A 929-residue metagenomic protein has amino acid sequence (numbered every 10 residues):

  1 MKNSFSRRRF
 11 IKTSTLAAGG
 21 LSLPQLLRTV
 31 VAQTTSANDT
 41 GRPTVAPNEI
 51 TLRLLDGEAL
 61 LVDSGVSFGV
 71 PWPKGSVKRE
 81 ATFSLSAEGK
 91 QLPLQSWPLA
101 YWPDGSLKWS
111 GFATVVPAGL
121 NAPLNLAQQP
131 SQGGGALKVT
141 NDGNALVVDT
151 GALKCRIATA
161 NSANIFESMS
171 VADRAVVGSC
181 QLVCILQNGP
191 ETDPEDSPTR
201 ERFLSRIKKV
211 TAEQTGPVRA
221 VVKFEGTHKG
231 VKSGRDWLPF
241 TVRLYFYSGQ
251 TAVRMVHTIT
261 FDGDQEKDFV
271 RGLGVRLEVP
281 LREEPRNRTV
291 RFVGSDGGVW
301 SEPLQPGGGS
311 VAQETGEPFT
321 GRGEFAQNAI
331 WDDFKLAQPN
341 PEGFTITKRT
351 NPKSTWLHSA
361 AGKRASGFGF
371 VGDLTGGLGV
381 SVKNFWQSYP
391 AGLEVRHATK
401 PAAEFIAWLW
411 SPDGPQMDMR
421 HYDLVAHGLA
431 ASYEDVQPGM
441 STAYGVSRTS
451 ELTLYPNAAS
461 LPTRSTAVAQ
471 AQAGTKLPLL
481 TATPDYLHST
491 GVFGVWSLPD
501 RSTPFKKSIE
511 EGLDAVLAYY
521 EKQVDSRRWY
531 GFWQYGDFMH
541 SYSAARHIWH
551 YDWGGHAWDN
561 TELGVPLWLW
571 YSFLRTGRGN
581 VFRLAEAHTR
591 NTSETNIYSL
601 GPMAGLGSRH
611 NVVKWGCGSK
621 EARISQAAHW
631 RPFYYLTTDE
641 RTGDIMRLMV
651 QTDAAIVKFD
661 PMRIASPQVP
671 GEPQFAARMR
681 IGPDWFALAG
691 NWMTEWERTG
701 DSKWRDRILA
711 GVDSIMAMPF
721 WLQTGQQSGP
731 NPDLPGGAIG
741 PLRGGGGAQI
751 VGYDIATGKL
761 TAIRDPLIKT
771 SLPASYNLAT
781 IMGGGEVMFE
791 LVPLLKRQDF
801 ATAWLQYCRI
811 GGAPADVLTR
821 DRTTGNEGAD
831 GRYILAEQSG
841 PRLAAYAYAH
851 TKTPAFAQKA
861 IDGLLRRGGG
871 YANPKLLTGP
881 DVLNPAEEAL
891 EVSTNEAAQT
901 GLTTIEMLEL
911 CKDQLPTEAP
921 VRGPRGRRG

Functional and structural regions predicted by a protein language model:
R9-V31: N-terminal export signals
Q25-T51: C-terminal segment of N-terminal export signals and the immediately downstream linker at the start of the mature
D56-R79, V270-V279: Surface-exposed beta-strand/loop patches in extracellular or lumenal glycoproteins
S86-S110, M419-A431: Solvent-exposed beta-strand/loop surfaces of large extracellular or lumenal domains
G133-S162, D296-E302, G309, P462-Y571 (+3 more regions): An acidic-aromatic substrate-binding cleft motif
A145-Y486, Y535-A545, H556-N560, G618-E621 (+1 more regions): Beta-strand/loop-rich accessory regions of lumenal/periplasmic or secreted enzymes, predominantly carbohydrate-active
T463-A473, T694-W721, G725-G929: Terminal, non-catalytic domain-edge segments
Y520-L563, A587-D706, G711-G784, Y833 (+1 more regions): Catalytic cores of eukaryotic secretory-pathway lumenal/extracellular enzymes that build and remodel glycoconjugates
